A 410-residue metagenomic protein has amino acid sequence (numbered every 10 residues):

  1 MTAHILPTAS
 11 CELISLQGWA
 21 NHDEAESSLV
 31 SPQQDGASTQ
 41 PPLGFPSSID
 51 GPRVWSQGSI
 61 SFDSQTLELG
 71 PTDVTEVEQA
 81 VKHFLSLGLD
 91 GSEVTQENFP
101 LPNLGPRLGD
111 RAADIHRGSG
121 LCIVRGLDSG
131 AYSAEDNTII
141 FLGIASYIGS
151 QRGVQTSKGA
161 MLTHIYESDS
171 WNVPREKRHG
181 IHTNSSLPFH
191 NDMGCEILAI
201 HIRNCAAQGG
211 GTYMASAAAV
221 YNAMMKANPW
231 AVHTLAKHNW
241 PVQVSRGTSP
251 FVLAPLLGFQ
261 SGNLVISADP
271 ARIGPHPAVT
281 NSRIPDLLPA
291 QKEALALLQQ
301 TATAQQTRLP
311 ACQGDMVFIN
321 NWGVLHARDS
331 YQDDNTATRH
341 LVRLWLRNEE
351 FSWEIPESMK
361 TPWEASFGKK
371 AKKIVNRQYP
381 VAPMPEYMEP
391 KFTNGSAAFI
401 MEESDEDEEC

Functional and structural regions predicted by a protein language model:
T2-D110, R117, C122, G126-A131 (+2 more regions): Active-site environment of non-heme Fe oxygenases that use a 2-His-1-carboxylate facial triad
A134: Catalytic palm subdomain of template-directed nucleic-acid polymerases, centered on the conserved carboxylate motif
T138: Classical protein tyrosine phosphatase
F141-Q151: A short alpha->loop->secondary-structure connector
S150-M161: A short, surface-exposed interaction/processing loop segment used at functional sites
